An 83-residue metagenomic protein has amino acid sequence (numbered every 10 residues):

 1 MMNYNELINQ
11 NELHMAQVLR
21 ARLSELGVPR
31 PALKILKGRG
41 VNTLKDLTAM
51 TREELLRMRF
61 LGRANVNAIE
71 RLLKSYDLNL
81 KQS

Functional and structural regions predicted by a protein language model:
M1-S83: Compact, charge-rich alpha-helical regulatory domains located at protein termini
